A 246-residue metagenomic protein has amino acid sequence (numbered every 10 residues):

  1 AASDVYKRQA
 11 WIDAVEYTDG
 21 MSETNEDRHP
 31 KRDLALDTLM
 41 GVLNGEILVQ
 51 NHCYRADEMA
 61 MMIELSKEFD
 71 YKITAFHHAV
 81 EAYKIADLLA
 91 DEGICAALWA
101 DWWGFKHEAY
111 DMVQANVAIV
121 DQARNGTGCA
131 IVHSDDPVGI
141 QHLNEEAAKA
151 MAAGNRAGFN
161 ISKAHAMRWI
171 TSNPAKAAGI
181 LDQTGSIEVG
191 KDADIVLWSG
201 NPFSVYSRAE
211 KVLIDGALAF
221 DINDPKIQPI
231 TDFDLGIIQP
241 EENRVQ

Functional and structural regions predicted by a protein language model:
A1-Y6: Short, small-residue-biased leader/transition segments that mark boundaries at the very start of proteins
Y17-A35, F76, T184-G185: Flexible, glycine/charged-enriched surface loops at secondary-structure junctions
M21, K31-T38, V42-L48, Y54: Hard-cation-handling environments
L48, D87-A90, I94-W198, L218: His/Asp/Glu-enriched, well-ordered alpha-helical/loop segment that forms or immediately abuts the divalent-metal
Q50-Y54, K72-E81, G104-K106: Catalytic beta/alpha-barrel core
A56-A60, A79-A86, G139-Q141: Active-site environment of divalent metal-dependent phosphoester hydrolases
A56-M61, L65-F69, T74: Conserved, well-ordered alpha-helix/loop/beta-strand core segments that scaffold catalytic motifs
E188-F233: C-terminal cap of metal-dependent C-N hydrolases
